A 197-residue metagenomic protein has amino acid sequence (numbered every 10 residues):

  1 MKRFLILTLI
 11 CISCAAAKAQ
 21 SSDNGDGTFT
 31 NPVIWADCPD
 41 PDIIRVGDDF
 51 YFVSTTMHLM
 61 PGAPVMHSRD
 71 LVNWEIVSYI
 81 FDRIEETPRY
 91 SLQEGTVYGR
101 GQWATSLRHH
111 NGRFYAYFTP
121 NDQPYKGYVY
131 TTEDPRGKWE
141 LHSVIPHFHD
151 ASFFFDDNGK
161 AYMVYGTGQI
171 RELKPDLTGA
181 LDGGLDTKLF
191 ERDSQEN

Functional and structural regions predicted by a protein language model:
M1-S21: Bacterial Sec-dependent N-terminal signal peptides
A19-N197: Carbohydrate-active catalytic/glycan-binding domains of CAZyme proteins, especially the secreted or lumenal ectodomains
